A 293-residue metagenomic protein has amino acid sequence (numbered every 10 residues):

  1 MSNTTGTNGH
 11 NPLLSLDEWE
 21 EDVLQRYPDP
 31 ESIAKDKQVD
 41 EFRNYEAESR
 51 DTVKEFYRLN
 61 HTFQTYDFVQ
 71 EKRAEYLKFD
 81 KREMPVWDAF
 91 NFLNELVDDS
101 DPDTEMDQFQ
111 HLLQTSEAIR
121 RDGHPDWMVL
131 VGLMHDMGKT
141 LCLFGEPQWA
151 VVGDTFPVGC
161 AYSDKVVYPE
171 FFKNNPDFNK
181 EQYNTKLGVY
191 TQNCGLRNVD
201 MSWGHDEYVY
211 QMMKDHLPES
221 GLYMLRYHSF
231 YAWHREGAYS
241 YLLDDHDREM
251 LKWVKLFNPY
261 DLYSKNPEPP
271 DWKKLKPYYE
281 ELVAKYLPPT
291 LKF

Functional and structural regions predicted by a protein language model:
M1-M84, F293: Non-catalytic interface/linker regions that flank or bridge core catalytic/transmembrane domains
W19-D22, W87-F90, W127, W203: Tryptophan-centered motif/residue detector
E48-F79, F144-C160, V167-F172, Q192-N193 (+1 more regions): Charged, low-complexity, helix/coiled-coil-prone segments
V69, E83-F90, P218, D247-M250 (+2 more regions): Alpha-helix initiation and N-capping motif
A74-Q110, T191-L196: Active-site flanking loop/helix segments enriched in acidic
L96-D99, Y260-Y263, K285, P289: Surface-exposed polar/charged interaction patches
T104-K273: Divalent metal-dependent catalytic cores for phosphoryl transfer on phosphate-bearing substrates
K276-F293: C-terminal helix/juxtamembrane-tail motif
